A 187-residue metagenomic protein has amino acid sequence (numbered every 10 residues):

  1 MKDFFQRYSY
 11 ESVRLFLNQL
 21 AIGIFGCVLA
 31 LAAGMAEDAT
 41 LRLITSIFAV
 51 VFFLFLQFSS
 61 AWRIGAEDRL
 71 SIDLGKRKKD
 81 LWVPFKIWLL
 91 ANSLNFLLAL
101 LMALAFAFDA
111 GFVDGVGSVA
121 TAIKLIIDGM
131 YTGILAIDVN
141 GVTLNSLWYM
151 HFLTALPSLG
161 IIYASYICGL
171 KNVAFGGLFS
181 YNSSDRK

Functional and structural regions predicted by a protein language model:
M1-A66: Transmembrane alpha-helical insertion/packing segments
K2-V13, W82, G117-D138: Membrane-interacting alpha-helical segments
C27-T40, L101-G111, I137-V139: Juxtamembrane "helix-exit" motif on the non-cytosolic side of transmembrane helices
L56-I87, A91: Membrane-helix interface/capping segments
Q57-S60, N145-G176: Transmembrane alpha-helical segments in integral membrane proteins
K86-I123: Hydrophobic alpha-helical membrane-insertion segments
A122-G160: Hydrophobic alpha-helical transmembrane segments
V173-K187: Short, highly charged, low-complexity non-transmembrane loops/tails of multi-pass membrane proteins
